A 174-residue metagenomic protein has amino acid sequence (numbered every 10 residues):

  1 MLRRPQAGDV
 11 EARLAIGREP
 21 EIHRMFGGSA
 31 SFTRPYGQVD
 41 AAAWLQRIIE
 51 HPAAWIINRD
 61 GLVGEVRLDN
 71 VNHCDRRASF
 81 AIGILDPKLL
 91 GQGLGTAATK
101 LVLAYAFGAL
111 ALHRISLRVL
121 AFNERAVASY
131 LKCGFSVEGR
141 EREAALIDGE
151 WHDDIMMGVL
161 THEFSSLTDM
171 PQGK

Functional and structural regions predicted by a protein language model:
M1, A12, S79, A97 (+3 more regions): Amphipathic alpha-helical recognition patches that constitute DNA-binding helices
M1-K88, W151-H152, V159-K174: GNAT-family acyltransferases
P5, Y105-F107, F135: Conserved hydrophobic/aromatic "anchor" residues that stabilize well-ordered secondary structure elements
H73, G95, T99, E150: Short, conserved glycine- and acidic-residue-centered signature motifs in active-site or ligand-binding loops
L85, G91-Y105, E124-K132: Conserved acetyl-CoA-binding loop-helix of GNAT-fold acetyltransferases
G108-R118: Conserved GNAT acetyl-CoA-binding A-motif
S116-V119, S136-H152: Conserved catalytic-core motifs of GNAT/GCN5-like acyltransferases
Y130, F135, M157: Conserved active-site tyrosine of GNAT-family acetyltransferases
